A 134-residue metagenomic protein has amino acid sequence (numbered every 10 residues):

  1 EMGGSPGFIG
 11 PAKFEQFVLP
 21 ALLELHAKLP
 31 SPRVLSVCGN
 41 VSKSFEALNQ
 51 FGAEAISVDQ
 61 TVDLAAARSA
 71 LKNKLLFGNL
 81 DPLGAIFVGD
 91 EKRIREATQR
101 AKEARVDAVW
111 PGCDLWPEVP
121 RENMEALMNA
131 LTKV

Functional and structural regions predicted by a protein language model:
E1-V134: Active-site loop segments of alpha/beta catalytic cores
